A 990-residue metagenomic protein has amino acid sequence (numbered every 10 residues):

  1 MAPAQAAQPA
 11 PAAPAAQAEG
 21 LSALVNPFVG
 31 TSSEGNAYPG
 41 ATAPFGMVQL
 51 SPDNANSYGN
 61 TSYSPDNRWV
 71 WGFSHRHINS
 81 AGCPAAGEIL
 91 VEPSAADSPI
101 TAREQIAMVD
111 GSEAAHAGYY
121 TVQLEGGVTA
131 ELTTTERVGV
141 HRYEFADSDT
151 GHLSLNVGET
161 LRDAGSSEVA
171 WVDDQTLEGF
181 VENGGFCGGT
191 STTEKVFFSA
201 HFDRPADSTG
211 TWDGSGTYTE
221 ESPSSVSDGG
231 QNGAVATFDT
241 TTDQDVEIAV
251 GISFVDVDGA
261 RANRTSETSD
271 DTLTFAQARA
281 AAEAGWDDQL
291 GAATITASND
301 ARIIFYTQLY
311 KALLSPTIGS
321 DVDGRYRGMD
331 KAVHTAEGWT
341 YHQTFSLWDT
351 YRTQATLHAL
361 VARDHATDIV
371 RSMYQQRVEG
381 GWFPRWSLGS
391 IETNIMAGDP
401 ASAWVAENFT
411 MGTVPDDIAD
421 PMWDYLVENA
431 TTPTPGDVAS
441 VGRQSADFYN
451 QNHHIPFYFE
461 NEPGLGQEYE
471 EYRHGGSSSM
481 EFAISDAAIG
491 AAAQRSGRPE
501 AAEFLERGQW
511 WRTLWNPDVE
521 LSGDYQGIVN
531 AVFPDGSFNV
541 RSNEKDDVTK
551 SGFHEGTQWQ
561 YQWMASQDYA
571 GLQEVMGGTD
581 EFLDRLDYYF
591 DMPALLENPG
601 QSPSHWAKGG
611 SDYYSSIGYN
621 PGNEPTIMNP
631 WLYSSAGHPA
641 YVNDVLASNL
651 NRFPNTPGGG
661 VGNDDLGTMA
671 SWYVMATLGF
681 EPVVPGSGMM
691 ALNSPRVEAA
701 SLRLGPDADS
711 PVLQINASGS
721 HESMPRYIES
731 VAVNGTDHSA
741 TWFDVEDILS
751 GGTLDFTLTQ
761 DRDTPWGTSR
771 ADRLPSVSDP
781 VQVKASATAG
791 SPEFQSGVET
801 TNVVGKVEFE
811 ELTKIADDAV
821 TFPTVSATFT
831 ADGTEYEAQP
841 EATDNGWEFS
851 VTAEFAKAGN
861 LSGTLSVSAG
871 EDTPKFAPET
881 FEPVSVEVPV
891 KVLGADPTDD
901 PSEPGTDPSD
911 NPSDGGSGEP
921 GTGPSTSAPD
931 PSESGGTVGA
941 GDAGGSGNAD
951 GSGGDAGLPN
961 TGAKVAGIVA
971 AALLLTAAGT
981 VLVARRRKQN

Functional and structural regions predicted by a protein language model:
A2-A15: Sec-dependent signal peptide cleavage junction
A13-A355, A359-A403, F409-E468, Y472-M480 (+10 more regions): Accessory carbohydrate-recognition regions in carbohydrate-active enzymes
D228-N232, T843-S850: Aromatic sugar-binding surface patches on proteins that engage polysaccharides or sugar-phosphate polymers
S791-N802: Short, solvent-exposed loop/linker segments at the N-terminal edge of repeated beta-sheet extracellular domains
A816-A819, D872-P883: Beta-sandwich strand segments
A853-K857: Residue-level recognition of secondary-structure-to-loop junctions
K891-P959: C-terminal low-complexity, Ser/Thr- and acidic/Pro-rich disordered "stalk" regions positioned immediately N-terminal
N960-R986: A cross-kingdom C-terminal cell-surface attachment/processing module
